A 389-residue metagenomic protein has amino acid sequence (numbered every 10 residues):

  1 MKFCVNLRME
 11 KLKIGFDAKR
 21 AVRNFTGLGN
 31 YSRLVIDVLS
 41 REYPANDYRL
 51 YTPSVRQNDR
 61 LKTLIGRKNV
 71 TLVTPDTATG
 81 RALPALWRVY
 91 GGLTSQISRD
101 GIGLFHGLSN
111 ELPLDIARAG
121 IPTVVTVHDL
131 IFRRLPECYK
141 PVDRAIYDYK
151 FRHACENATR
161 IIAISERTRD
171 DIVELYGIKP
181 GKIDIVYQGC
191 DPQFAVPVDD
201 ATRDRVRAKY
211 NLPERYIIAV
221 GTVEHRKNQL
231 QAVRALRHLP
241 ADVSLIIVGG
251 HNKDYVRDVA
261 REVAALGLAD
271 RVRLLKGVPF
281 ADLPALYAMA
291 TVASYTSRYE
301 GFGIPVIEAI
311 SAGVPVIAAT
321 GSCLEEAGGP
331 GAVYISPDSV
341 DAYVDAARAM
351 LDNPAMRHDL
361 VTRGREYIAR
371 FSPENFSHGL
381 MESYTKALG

Functional and structural regions predicted by a protein language model:
K2-G389: Carbohydrate transferase catalytic cores enriched for Leloir-type hexosyltransferases
